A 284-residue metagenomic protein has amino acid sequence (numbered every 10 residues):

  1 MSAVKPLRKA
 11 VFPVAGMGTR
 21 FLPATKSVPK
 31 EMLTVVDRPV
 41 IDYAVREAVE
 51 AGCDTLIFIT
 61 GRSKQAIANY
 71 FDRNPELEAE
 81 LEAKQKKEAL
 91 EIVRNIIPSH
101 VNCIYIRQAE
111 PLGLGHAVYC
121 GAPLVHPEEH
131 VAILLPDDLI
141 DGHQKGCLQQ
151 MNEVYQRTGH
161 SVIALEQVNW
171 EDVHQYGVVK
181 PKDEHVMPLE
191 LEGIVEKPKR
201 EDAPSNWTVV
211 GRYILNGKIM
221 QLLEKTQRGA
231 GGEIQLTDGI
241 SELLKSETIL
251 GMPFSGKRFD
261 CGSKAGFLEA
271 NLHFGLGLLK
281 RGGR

Functional and structural regions predicted by a protein language model:
M1-V4, A51-T55, R73, V154-T158 (+1 more regions): Terminal amphipathic alpha-helical/low-complexity segments used for targeting or macromolecular assembly
S2-F12, T19-R20, T34, R38-I133 (+1 more regions): Conserved N-terminal catalytic core of the sugar/cofactor nucleotidyltransferase
S2-K5, A24-T25, E50, I96-S99 (+9 more regions): Solvent-exposed alpha-helices and their adjacent loops that cap or buttress functional pockets in soluble metabolic
M17, V28, S63, S255-K257 (+1 more regions): A generic "binding-loop/recognition-motif" signal
R62, L134, I214-L215, G262: A conserved hydrophobic position in a structured secondary element of the catalytic/binding core that shapes
E91-N102, D183-P188, E242-L244: Short, conserved catalytic or adaptor-binding loops enriched in Gly and charged residues
L139-L222, T226, A230: Conserved core of the sugar-phosphate nucleotidyltransferase
